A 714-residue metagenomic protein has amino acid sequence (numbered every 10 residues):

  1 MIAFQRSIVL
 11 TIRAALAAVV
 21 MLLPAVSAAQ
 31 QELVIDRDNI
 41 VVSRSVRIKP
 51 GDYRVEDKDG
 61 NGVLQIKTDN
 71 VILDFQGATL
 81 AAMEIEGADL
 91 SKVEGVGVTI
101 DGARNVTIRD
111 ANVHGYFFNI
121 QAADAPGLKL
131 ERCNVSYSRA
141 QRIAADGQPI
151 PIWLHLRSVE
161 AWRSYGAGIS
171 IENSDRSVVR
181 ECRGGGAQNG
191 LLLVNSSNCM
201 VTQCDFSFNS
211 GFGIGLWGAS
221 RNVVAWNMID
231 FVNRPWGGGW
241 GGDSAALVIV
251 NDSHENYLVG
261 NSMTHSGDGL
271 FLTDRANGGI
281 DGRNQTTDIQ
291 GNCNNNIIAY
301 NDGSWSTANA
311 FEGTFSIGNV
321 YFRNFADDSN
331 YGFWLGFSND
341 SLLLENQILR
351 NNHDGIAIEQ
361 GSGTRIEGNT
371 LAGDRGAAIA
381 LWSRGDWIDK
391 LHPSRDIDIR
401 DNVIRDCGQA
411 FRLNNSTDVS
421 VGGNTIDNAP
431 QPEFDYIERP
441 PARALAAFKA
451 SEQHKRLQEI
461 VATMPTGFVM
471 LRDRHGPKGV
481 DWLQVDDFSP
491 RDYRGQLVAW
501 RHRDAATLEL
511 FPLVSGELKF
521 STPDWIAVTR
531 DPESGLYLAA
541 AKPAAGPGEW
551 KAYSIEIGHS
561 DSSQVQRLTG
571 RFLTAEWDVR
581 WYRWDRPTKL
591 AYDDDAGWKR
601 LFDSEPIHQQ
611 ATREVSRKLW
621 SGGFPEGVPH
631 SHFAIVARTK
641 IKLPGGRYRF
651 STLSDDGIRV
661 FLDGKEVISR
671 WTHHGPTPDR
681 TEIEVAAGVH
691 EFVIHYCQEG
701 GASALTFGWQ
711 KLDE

Functional and structural regions predicted by a protein language model:
T11-P24: Bacterial N-terminal signal peptides
D38-S43, R54-I72, A82-T107, G115-G127 (+2 more regions): Extracellular beta-strand-rich solenoid/capping regions of secreted or surface-exposed proteins that bind or remodel
I48, L73-F75, V106-D110, L128-E131 (+18 more regions): All-beta strand scaffolds that present successive hydrophobic residues in beta-strands
D52, G77-T79, N112, N134 (+12 more regions): A structural signal for beta-strand register positions
T79-T99, K129-E172, V178-E181, G190-V194 (+9 more regions): Acidic/polar low-complexity surface segments
H454-A575: Long, low-hydrophobicity ectodomains and other hydrophilic envelope-associated domains
Q566-R649, L653-E714: Extracellular/secretory pathway-exposed regions associated with glycan biology
